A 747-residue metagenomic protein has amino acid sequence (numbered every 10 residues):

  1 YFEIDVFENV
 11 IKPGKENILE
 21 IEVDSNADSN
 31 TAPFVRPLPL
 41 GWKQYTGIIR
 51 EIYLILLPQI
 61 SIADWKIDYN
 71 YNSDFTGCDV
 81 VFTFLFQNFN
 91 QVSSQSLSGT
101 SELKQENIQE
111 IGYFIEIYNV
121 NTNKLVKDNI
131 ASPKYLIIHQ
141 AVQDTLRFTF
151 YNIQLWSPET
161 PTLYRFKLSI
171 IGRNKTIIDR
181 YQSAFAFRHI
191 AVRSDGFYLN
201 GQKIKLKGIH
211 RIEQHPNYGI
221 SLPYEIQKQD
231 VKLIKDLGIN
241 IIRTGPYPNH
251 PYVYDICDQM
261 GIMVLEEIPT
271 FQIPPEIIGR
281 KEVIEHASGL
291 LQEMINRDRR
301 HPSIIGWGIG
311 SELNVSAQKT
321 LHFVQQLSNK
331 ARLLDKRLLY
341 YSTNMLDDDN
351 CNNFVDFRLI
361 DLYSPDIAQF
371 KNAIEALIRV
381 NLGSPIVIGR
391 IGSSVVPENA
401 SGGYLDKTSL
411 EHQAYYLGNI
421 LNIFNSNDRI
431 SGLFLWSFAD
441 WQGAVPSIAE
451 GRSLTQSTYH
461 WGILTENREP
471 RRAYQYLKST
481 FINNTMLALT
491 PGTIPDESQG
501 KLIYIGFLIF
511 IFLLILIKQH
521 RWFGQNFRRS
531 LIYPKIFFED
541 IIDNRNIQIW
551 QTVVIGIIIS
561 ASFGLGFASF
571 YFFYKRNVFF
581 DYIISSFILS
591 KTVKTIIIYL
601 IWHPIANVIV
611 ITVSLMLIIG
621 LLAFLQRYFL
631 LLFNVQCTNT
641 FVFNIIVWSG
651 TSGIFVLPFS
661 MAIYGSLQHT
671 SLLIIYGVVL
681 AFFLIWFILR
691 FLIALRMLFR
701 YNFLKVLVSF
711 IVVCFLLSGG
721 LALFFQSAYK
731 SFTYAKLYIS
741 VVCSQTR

Functional and structural regions predicted by a protein language model:
Y1-I62, F89, M263: Accessory beta-strand-rich segments of carbohydrate-active enzymes
G14, Q87-Q91, E106-A191: Extended acidic/polar, glycine-enriched regions that form or flank non-catalytic beta-rich accessory modules
D28-N30, E51, I55-D68, I153 (+5 more regions): Active-site-adjacent substrate/metal-binding segments within catalytic domains of carbohydrate-active enzymes
H322-S426, Y459-I463: Extracellular glycoside hydrolase catalytic/binding regions
S409-E450: Substrate-binding cleft of secreted/luminal carbohydrate-active enzymes
S437-P495, G500-I505: Aromatic-rich peripheral "rim/lid" segments of glycoside hydrolase catalytic domains that contact and position glycan
I517-H520, G524-N634: Selected alpha-helical membrane-embedding segments in polytopic membrane proteins
Y599-V613, I619-K730: Hydrophobic alpha-helical transmembrane segments and adjacent short intramembrane/lumenal linkers of inner/organellar
